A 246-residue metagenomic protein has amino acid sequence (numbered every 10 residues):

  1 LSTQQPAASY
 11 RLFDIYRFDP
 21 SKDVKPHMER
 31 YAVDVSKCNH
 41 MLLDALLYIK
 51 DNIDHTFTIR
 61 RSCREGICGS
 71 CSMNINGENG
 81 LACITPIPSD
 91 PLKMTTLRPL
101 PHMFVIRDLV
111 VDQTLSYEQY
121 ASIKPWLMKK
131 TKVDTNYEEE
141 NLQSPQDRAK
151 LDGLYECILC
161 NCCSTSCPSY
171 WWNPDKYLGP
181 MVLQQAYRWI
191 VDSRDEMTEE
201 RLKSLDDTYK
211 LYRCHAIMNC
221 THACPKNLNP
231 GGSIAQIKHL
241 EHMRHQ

Functional and structural regions predicted by a protein language model:
L1-A8: N-terminal mitochondrial targeting presequence
L12, M28-R30, D54: Beta-strand-dominated extracellular/periplasmic modules and repeats in secreted or surface-exposed proteins
E29-H40: Short, contiguous acidic and Ser/Thr-rich linear segments
H40-H55, R98-Q246: Ferredoxin-type iron-sulfur electron-transfer modules in oxidoreductases and energy-metabolism complexes
C63-S72: Short, structured protein-protein interaction patches enriched in aromatics and acidic/basic residues, typified by
N74-G77: Short strand-turn-strand beta-turns centered on an Asx-Gly dipeptide
